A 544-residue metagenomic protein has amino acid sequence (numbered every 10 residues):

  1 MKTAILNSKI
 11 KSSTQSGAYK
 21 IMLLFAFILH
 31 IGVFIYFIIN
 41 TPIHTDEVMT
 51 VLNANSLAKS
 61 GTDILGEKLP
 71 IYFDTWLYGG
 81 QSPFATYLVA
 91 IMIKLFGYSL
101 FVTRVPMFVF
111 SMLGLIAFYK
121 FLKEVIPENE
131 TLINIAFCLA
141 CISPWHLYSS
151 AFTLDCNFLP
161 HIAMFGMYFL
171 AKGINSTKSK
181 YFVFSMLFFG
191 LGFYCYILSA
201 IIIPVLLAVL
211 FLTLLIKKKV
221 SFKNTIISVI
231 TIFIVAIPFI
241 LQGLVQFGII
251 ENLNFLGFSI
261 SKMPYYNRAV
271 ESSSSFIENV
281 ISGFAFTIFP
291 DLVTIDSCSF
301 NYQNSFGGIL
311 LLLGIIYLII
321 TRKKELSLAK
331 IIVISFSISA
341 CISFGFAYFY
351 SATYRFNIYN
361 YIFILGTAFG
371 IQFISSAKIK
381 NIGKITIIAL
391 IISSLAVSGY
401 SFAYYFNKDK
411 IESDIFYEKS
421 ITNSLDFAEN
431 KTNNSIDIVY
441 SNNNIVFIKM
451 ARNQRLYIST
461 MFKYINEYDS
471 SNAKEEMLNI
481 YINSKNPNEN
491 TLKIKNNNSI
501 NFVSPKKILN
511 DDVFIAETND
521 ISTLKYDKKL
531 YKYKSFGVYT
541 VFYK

Functional and structural regions predicted by a protein language model:
S12-A18, Y119, E124, N129-L132 (+3 more regions): Membrane-interface helix-loop-helix junctions at transmembrane boundaries of multi-pass membrane enzymes, predominantly
M49-L77, P83-Y87, I91: Extracytosolic helix-loop segments that constitute the early lumenal/periplasmic catalytic or substrate-binding loops
T50-S56, S60, A200-L318: Transmembrane-lumen/periplasm boundary regions of multi-pass, lipid-linked membrane glycan transferases
F73, T386-T432, D437-N466, I480-K493: Membrane-proximal, lumen/periplasm-facing interface regions of secretory-pathway glyco- and lipid-modifying enzymes
V105-P127, M164-F165, F169, L313-Y317: Transmembrane-helix motifs of polytopic, lipid-linked glycan transferases
F108, S149-S150, I201, S305 (+2 more regions): Hydrophobic/aromatic-rich transmembrane helices and adjacent perimembrane loops
K123-I126, M164-F184, G192: Membrane-interface transmembrane helices that cradle and orient dolichyl/undecaprenyl
W145-F158: Short acidic/glycine- and proline-prone juxtamembrane loop motifs at membrane-interface regions of multi-pass membrane
